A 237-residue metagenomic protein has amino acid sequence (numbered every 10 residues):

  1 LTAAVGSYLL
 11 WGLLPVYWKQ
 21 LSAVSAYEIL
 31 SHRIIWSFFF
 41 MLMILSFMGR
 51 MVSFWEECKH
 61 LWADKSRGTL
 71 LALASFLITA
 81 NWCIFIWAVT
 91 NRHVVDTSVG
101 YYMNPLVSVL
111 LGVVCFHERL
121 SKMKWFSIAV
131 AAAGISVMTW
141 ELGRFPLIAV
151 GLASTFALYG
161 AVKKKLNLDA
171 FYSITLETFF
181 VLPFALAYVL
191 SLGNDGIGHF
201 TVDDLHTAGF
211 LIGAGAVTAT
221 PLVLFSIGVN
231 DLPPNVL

Functional and structural regions predicted by a protein language model:
L1-E28, A133-K165: Glycine-/small-residue-enriched transmembrane alpha-helix faces in small-molecule transporters and effluxers
L1-G6, F39-L73, K122, I174 (+2 more regions): Membrane-interface interhelical linkers
A4-V5, E28-F39, W87-L106, G143-T155 (+1 more regions): Structural signature of hydrophobic alpha-helical transmembrane segments
G6-L13, Y17, A72-V89, G151-L158 (+2 more regions): Hydrophobic alpha-helical transmembrane segments of multi-pass membrane transport proteins, especially secondary
L21, I29, A88-V89, V114-F116 (+3 more regions): Hydrophobic/aromatic residues within transmembrane alpha-helices of multi-pass small-molecule transporters
I34, Y101, H117-V137, G143-V150 (+1 more regions): Loop-to-transmembrane alpha-helix entry segments
F38-L45, W82, P105-V113, I135 (+3 more regions): Hydrophobic transmembrane alpha-helices of multi-pass small-molecule transporters
V89, N104-M123: C-terminal transmembrane-helix exit sites in multi-pass transporters
